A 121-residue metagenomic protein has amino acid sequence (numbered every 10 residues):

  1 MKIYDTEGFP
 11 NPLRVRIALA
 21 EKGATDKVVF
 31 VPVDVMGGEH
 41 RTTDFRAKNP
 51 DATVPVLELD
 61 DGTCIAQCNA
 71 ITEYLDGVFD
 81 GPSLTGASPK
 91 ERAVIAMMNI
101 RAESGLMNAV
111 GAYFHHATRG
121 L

Functional and structural regions predicted by a protein language model:
M1-L121: GST-like domain detector, emphasizing the conserved glutathione-binding G-site in the N-terminal thioredoxin-like
